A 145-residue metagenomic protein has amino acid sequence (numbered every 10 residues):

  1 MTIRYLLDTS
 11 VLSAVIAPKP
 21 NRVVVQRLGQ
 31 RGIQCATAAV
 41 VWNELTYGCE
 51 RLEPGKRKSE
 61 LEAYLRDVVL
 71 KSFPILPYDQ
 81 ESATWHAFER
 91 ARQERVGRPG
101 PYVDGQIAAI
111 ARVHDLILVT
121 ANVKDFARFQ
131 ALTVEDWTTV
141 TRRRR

Functional and structural regions predicted by a protein language model:
M1-V40, E50-R66, T141-R144: Short, well-structured N-terminal submotif of metal-dependent ribonuclease cores
I3, Y47-E50, P74-I117, R145: Active-site neighborhoods of divalent-metal-dependent phosphate/nucleic-acid chemistry enzymes
A14-V15, G48, H86, F129 (+1 more regions): Residues that scaffold the ATP/ADP-binding catalytic core of kinase and kinase-like folds
V24, A131-T139: Short beta-strand->loop
V123-D125: C-terminal structural segments of small proteins and small subunits
